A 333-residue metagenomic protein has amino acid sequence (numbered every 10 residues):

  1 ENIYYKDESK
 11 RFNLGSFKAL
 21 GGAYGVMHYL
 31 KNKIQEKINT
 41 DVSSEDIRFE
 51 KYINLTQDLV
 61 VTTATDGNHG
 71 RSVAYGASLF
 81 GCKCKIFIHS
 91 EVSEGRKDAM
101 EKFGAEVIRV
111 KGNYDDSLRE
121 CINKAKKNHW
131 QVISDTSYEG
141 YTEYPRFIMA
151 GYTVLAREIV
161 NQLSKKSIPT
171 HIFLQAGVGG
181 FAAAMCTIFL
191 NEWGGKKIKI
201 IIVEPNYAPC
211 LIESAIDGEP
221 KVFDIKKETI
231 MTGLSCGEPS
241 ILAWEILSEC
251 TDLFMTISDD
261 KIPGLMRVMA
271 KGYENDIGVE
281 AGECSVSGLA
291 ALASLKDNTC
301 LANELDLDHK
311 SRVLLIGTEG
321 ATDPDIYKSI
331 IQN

Functional and structural regions predicted by a protein language model:
E1-N333: PLP-dependent amino-acid enzyme catalytic core
